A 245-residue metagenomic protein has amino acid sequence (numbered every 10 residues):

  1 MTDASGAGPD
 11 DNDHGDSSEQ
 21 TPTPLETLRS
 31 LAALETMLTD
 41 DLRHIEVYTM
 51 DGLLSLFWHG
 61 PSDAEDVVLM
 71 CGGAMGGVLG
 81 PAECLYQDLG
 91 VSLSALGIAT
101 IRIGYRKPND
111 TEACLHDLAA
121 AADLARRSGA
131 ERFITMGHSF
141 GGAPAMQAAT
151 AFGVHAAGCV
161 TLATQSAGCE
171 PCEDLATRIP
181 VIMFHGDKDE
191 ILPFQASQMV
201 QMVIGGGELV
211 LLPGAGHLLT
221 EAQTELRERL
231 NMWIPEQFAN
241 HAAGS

Functional and structural regions predicted by a protein language model:
T2-D63: N-terminal cap/lid segment of alpha/beta-hydrolase-fold proteins
D51-L53, P61-A95: Short, surface-exposed "cap/lid" segments of acyl-processing enzymes
N109-S128: Alpha/beta-hydrolase active-site loop
D123-I179: Primarily recognizes the serine-hydrolase "nucleophile elbow" in alpha/beta-hydrolase and SGNH/GDSL folds
A176-T177, I182-H185, D189: Short beta-strand/loop motif that positions the catalytic acidic residue of the alpha/beta-hydrolase fold
D187-L192, H217-L218: Acidic catalytic loop of the alpha/beta-hydrolase fold
P193-M202: Short alpha-helix in the alpha/beta-hydrolase fold that links the catalytic acid
A215-R227: Catalytic histidine-centered segment of alpha/beta-hydrolase-like enzymes
